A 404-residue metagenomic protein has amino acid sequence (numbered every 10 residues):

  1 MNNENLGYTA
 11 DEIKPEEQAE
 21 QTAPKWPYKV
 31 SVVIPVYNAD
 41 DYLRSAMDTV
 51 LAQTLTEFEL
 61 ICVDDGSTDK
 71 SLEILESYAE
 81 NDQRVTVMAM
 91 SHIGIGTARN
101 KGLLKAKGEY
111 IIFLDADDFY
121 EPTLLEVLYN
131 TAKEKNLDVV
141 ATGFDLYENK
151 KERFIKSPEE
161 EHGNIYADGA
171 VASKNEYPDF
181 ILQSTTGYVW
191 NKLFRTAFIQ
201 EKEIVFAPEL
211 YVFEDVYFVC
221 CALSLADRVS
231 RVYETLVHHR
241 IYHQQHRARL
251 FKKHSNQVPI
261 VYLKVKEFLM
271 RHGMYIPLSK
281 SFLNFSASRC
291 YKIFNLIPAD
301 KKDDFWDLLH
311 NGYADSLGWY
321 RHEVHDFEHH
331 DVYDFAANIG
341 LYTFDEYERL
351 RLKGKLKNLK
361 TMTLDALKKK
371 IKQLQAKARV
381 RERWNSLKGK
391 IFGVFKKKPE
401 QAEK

Functional and structural regions predicted by a protein language model:
M1-L51: N-proximal low-complexity "stem/linker" segments adjacent to membrane-targeting elements
G7-A10, A299-K404: Membrane-interface aromatic/basic loop that binds lipid-linked glycans or pyrophosphate carriers, typified by
Y28-S31, E59, Y217: Cell-envelope/extracellular polymer assembly enzymes that use nucleotide-activated donors
T49, D64-E73: A conserved acidic beta->alpha catalytic loop
E57-G66, T86-S91, D115-A116: Short beta-strand/loop segment that forms part of the nucleotide-sugar
M90-A106: Glycine-rich, basic loop-to-helix element that forms the pyrophosphate-binding segment of sugar-nucleotide handling
I95, A116-V232, V237-S255: Donor-binding/catalytic cores of nucleotide-activated saccharide and glycerol-phosphate transferases/polymerases
I111: Short aromatic/hydrophobic "clamp" motif used to bind/position activated sugar donors
